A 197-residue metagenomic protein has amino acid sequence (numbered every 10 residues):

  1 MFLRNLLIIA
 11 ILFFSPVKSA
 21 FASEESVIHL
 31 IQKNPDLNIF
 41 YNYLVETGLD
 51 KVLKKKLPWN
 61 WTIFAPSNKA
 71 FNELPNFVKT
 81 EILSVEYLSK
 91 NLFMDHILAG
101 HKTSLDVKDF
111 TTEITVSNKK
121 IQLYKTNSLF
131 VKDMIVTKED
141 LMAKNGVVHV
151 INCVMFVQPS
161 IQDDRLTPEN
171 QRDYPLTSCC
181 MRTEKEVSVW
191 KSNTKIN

Functional and structural regions predicted by a protein language model:
M1-F2: N-terminal secretory signal peptides that target proteins for export/translocation
N5-F14: Sec-dependent N-terminal signal peptides
K18-N197: Mature, structured domains of secreted/extracytosolic soluble proteins
